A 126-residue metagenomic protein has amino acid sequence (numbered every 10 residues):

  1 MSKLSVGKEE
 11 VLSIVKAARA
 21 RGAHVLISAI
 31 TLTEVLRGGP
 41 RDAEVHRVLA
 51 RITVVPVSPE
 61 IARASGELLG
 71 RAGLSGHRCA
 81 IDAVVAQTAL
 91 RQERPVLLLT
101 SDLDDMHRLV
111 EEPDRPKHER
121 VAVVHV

Functional and structural regions predicted by a protein language model:
M1-I27, L36-A50, H125: Short, well-structured N-terminal submotif of metal-dependent ribonuclease cores
S2-V6, L32-E34, G73-H77: Short, flexible loop segments at the rims of nucleotide/cofactor-binding pockets, characterized by
I27, P56, A80, T100-S101: Short beta-strand scaffold positions
T31, I61, V84-V85, D104-D105: Alpha-helix capping/helix-boundary segments
V35, R78-L97: Acidic, metal-associated active-site segment
D42-H46, A72, D114-K117: Short, hinge-like loop/turn segments at secondary-structure boundaries
T53-L74: Acidic catalytic patch
Q92-V126: Acidic, PIN/NYN-like endoribonuclease modules and their adjacent C-terminal/linker elements
